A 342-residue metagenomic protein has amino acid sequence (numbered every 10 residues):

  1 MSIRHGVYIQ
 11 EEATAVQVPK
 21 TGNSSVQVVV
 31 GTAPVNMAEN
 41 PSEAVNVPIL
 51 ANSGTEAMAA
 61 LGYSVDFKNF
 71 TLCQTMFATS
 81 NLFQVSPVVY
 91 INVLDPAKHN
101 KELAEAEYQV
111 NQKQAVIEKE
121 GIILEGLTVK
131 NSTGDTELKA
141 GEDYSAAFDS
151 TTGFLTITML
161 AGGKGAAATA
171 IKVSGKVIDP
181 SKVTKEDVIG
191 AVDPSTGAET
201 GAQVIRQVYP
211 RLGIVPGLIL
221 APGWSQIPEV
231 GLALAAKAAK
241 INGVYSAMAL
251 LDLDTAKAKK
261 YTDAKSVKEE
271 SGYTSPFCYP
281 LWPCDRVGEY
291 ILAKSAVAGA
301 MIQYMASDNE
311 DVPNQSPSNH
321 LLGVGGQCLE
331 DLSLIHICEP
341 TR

Functional and structural regions predicted by a protein language model:
S2-T55, G62-N100, G126, T133-G134 (+3 more regions): A glycine- and small-residue-enriched flexible loop/hinge signal that marks low-structured segments
A13, P34-V35, G121, A161-G165 (+2 more regions): Residues that cap or initiate secondary-structure elements
E43-I49, K113-Q114, G141, A168: Glycine-centered loop/turn motifs
A60, G126, E137, F154-M159: Acidic/proline-rich low-complexity IDRs
V85-T151, V177-D179: Extended beta-strand solenoid/passenger and fiber regions
E142-A168: A surface-exposed beta-strand-loop module
T169-V177: Short, hydrophobic/aromatic-enriched beta-strand segments in well-ordered soluble domains
I178-E186: Glycine-rich, low-complexity segments
